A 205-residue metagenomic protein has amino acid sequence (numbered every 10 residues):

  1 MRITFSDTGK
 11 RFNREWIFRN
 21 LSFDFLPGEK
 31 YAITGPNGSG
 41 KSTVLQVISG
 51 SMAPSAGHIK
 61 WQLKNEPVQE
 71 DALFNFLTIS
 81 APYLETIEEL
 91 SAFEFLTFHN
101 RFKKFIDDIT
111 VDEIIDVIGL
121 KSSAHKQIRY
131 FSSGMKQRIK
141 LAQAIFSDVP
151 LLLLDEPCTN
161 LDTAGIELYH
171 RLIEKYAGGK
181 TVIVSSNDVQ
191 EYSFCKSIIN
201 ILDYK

Functional and structural regions predicted by a protein language model:
I3, F18-N20: Conserved structural motif at the start of ABC-family nucleotide-binding domains
T34-P36: The feature captures the beta-strand-to-loop junction immediately N-terminal to the Walker
S49: Helix-to-loop junction immediately C-terminal to a conserved catalytic motif
G57-L73: Conserved ABC transporter NBD signature motif
Y83, E88-K104: Q-loop/switch helix immediately C-terminal to the Walker
D108-S123: Conserved ABC ATPase "signature" region
L141: Hydrophobic anchor residue at the start of the ABC signature
L152-E156: Catalytic Walker B motif of ABC-type/P-loop ATPase nucleotide-binding domains
